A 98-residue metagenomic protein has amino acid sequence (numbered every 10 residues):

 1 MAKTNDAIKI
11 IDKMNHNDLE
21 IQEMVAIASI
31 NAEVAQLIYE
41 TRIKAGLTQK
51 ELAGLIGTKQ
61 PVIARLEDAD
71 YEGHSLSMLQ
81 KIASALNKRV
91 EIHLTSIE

Functional and structural regions predicted by a protein language model:
M1-E33: N-terminal flexible/basic segments that precede or flank functional cores
M1-T4, Q36-L55: Short basic helix-loop element that most often maps to the first helix and adjoining turn of HTH DNA-binding modules
N31, E72-S75: Short, conserved glycine- and acidic-residue-centered signature motifs in active-site or ligand-binding loops
I38, Q49, Q60, L76-L79: Helix-turn-helix DNA-binding elements, focusing on the entry/boundary residues of the two helices that contact DNA
L47, T58, K88: Short glycine/serine/threonine/alanine-rich loop segments
I56-E72: Recognition helix of helix-turn-helix/homeodomain-like DNA-binding domains that insert into the DNA major groove
L76-I92: DNA major-groove recognition helix of helix-turn-helix/homeodomain DNA-binding modules
L94-E98: Short, charged recognition helix plus adjacent turn of helix-turn-helix-like nucleic-acid-binding domains
